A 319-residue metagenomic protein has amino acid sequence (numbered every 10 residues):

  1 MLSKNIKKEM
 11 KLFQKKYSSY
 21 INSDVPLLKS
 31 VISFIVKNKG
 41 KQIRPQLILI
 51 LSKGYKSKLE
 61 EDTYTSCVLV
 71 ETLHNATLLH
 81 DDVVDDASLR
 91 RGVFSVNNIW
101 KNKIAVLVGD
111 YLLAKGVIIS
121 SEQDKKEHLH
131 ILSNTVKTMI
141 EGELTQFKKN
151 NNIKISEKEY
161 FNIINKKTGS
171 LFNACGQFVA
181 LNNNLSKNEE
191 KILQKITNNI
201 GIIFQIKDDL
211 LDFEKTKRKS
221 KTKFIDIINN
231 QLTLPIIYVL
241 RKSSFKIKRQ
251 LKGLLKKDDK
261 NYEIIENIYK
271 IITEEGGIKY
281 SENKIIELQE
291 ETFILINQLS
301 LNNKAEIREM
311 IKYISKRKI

Functional and structural regions predicted by a protein language model:
M1-I319: All-alpha prenyltransferase/terpene-synthase fold signal
